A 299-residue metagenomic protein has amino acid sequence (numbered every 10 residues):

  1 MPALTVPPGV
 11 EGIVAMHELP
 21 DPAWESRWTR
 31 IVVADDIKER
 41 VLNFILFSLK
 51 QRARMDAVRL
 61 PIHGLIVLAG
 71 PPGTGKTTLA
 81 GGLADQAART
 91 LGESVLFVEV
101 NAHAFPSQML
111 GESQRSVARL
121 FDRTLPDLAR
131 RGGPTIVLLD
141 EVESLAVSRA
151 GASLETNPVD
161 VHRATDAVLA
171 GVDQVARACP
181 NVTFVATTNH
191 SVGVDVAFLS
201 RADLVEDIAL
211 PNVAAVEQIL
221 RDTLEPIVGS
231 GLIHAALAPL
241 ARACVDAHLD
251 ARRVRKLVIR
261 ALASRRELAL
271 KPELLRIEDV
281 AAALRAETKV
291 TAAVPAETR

Functional and structural regions predicted by a protein language model:
M1-R30, V213-R299: C-terminal alpha-helical "lid" subdomain
A23-G64, P126: Pre-Walker A (pre-P-loop) alpha-helix and adjacent loop at the N terminus of AAA/AAA+ ATPase modules, a conserved
I62-V98, D122-D127: Walker A/P-loop
L96-R130: Short glycine-rich substrate-engagement loop in P-loop NTPases that contacts/grips substrate
S116-L120, A150-R177: Substrate-gripping "pore-loop 1 plus following alpha2 helix"
A129-S153: Conserved P-loop NTPase "ATPase switch" module shared by AAA+ and STAND
L138-L139, D166-A170, N181-T188: Structural recognition of the conserved hydrophobic beta-strand(s) that form the central parallel beta-sheet of P-loop
V196-L210: A short helix-turn-beta junction within AAA+ P-loop NTPase domains corresponding to the substrate/partner-engaging
